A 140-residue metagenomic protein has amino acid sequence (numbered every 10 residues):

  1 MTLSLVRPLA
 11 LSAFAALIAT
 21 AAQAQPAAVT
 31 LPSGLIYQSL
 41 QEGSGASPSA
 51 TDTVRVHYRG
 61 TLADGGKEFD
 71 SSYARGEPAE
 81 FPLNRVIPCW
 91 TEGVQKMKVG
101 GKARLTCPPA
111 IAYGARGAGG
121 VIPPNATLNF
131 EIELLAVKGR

Functional and structural regions predicted by a protein language model:
T2-R140: Cross-family detector of peptidyl-prolyl cis-trans isomerase
